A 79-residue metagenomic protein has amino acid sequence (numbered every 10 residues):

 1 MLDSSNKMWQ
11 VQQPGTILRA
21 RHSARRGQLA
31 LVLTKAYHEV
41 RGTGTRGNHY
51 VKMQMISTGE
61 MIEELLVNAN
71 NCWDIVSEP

Functional and structural regions predicted by a protein language model:
M1-I17: Mixed-charge, Lys/Arg-rich low-complexity intrinsically disordered regions
L2-S5, G47, M55-T58: Short, low-complexity, intrinsically disordered N-terminal modules that encode targeting/processing signals
G15-L18, A30-V32, V51-M53, W73-I75: Hydrophobic beta-strand residues in large extracellular and virion-surface proteins
H22-S23: Short, surface-exposed secondary-structure boundary micro-motifs
G27-G42: Short beta-strand-centered aromatic/proline hotspots
V40-Y50: Short, solvent-exposed secondary-structure boundary/capping segments
Y50-P79: Intrinsically disordered, low-complexity, charged/polar segments
